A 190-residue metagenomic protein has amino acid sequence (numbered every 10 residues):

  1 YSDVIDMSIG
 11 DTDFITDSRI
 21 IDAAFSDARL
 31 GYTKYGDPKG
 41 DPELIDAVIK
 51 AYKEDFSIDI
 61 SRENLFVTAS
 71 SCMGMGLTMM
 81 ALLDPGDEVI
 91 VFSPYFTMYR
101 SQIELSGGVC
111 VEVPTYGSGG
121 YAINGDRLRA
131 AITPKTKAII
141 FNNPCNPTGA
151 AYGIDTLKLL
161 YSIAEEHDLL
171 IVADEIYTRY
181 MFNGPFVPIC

Functional and structural regions predicted by a protein language model:
Y1, S106, E166-H167: Helix C-cap/helix->beta junction micro-motif
Y1-S70, L77: N-terminal small-domain helix-loop-helix segment of the aminotransferase-like
D59-L65, P85-E88, K135: Short acidic capping loops at alpha-helix termini that bridge into adjacent secondary structure
M75, M98, T178-Y180: Catalytic P-loop NTPase motifs of RecA-like helicase/translocase cores
A81-I103: Conserved PLP-anchoring active-site segment centered on the Schiff-base-forming lysine
L105-V111: A short helix-loop-beta submotif of the ANL/AMP-binding
V111, G117-V187: Active-site phosphate-binding strand-loop segment of PLP-dependent enzymes
